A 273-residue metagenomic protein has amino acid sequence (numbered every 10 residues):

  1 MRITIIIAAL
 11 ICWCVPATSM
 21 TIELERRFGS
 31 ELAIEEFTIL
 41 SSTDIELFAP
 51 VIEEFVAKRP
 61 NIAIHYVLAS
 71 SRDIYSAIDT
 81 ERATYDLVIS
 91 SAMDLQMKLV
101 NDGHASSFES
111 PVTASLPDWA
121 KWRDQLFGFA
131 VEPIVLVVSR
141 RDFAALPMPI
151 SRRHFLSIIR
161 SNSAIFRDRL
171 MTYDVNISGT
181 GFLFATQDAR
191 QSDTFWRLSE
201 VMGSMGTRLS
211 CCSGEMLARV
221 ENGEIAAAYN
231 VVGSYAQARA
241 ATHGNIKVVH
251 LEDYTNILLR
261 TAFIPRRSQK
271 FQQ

Functional and structural regions predicted by a protein language model:
T4-C14: Bacterial N-terminal signal peptides
S19-K98: Early extracytoplasmic/lumenal segment of secretory-pathway proteins
S42, A49, T84, S91-E221: Extracytoplasmic ligand-binding site segments that recognize negatively charged/polar headgroups
I78, R219-G223, I264: Hydrophobic residues within well-ordered alpha-helices
Y85-S90, L209, A226-V231, K247-V248: Paired acidic/hydrophobic, glycine-rich loop segments that form the ligand-binding mouth/hinge of periplasmic-binding
D94-K98, E221, I225-N245: A ligand-binding cleft/hinge motif common to bilobed small-molecule-binding domains
A114-W119, E132, L198-G203, L209 (+1 more regions): Periplasmic-binding protein-like
I150-S161, R260-Q273: Bilobed periplasmic-binding protein/Venus flytrap-like ligand-binding cleft at the lobe interface of extracytoplasmic
